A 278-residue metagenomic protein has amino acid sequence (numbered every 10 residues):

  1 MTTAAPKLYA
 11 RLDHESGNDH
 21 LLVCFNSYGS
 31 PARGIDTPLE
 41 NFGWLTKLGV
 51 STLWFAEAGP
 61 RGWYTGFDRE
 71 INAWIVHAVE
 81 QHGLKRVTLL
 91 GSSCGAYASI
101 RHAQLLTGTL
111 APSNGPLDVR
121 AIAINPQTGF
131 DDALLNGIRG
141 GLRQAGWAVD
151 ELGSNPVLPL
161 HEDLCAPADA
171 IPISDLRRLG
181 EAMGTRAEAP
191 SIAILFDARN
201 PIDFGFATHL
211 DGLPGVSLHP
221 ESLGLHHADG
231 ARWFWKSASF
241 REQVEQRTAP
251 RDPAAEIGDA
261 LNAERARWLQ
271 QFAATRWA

Functional and structural regions predicted by a protein language model:
M1-G49, W54-E57, R61: Short, surface-exposed "cap/lid" segments of acyl-processing enzymes
M1-Y28, L105-A278: Alpha/beta hydrolase fold serine-hydrolase catalytic domain that processes acyl esters and thioesters
R33-I35, S99-I100, A133, F204-F206: Short glycine-/acidic-enriched loop or helix-start segments at secondary-structure transitions that form or flank
W44, W74-Q81, L105, T109 (+1 more regions): A generic secondary-structure signal
A58-K85: Helix-loop module immediately N-terminal to the HCX5R catalytic loop in PTP-like cysteine phosphatase domains
W63-D68, R101-H102, A133-L134: Short, conserved acidic/polar surface loops in the N-terminal third of protein domains
H82-C94: Alpha/beta-hydrolase fold nucleophile elbow
G91-L105: Glycine-rich nucleophile elbow surrounding the catalytic serine of serine-hydrolase chemistry
